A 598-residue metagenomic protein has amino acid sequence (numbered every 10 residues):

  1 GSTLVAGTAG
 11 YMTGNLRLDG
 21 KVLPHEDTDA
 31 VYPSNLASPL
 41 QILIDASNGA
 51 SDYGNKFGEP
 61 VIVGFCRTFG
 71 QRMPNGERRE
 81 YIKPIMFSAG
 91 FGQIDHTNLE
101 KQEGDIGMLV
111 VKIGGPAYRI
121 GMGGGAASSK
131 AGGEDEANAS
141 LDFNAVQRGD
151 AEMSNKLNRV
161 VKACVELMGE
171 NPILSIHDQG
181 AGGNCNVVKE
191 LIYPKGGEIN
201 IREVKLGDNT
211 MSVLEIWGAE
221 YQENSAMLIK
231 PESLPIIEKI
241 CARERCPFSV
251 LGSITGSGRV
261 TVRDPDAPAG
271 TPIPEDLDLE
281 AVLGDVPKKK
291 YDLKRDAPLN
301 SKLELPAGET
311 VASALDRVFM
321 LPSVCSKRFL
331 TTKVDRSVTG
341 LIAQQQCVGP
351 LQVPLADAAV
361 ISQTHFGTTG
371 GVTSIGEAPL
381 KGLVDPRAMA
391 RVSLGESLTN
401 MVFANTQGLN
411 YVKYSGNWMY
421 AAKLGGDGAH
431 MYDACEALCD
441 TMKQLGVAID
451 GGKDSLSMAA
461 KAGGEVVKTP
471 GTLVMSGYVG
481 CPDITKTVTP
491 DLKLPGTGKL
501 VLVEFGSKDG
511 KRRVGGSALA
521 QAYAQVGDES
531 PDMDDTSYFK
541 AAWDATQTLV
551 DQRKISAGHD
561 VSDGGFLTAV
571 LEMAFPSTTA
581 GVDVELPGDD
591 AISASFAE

Functional and structural regions predicted by a protein language model:
G1-E598: Glycine/proline-enriched, intrinsically flexible loops and inter-domain linkers
